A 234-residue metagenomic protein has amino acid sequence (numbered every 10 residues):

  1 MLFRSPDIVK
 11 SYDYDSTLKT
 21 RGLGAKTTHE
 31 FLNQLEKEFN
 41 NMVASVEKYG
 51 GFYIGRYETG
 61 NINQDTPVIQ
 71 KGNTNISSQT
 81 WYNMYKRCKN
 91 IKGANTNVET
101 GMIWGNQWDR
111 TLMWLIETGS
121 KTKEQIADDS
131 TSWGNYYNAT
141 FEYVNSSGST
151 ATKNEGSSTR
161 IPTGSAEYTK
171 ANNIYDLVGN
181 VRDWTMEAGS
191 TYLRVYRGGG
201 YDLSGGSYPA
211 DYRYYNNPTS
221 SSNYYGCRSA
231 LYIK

Functional and structural regions predicted by a protein language model:
M1, K48-Y49, S220-Y225: Extracellular interaction modules
F3-D176: Short aromatic-cysteine micro-motif
F3-P6, D13, G55-Y57, E187 (+3 more regions): Structured loops at beta-to-helix junctions and adjacent beta-edge loops in soluble globular domains
N61-N63, R182-D183, T191, L203-S204: Eukaryotic short linear interaction motifs
S78-K92, V98-I103, Y168-T169, S190-K234: Disulfide-stabilized, aromatic/cysteine-rich ligand-recognition loop
D176-L177, Y224: Residue-level recognition of short, solvent-exposed, well-ordered loop/turn junctions that link secondary-structure
V178-M186: Active-site-proximal beta-strands of protease catalytic cores
